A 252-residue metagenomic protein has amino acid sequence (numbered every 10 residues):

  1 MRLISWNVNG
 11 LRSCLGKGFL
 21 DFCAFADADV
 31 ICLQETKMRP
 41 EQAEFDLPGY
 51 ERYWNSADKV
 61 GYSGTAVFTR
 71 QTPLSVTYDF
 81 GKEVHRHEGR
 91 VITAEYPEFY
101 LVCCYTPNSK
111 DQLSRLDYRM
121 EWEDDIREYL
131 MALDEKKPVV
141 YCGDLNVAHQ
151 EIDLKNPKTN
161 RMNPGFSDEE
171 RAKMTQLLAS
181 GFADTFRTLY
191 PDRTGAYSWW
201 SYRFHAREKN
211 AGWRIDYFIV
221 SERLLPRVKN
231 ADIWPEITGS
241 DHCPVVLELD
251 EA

Functional and structural regions predicted by a protein language model:
M1-L47, E51, A57-S63, Y78: N-terminal, active-site-proximal structural segment of metallo-dependent hydrolase catalytic domains
M1-N9, E98-K110, C142: Active-site-proximal beta-strand elements of phosphoester/diester hydrolases
N7, C23-E41, L101, L130-E151 (+4 more regions): Active-site beta-strand/loop signature of hydrolases that rely on acidic residues for catalysis
V30, E51, W122-A211, I215: Metal-dependent phosphoesterases centered on the DNase I-like endonuclease/exonuclease/phosphatase
K37, A43-S109: Structured beta-strand-rich core segments of catalytic domains in phosphoester-bond hydrolases
V60-S75, F204-P226: Conserved beta strand-loop-helix elements of the APE1-like EEP
G81-K82, P107-E123, K158-M162: Surface-exposed cleft-lining segments at the edges of enzyme active sites
D232-A252: Surface polyanion/phosphate-binding segment centered on an Asp-His-Pro turn
